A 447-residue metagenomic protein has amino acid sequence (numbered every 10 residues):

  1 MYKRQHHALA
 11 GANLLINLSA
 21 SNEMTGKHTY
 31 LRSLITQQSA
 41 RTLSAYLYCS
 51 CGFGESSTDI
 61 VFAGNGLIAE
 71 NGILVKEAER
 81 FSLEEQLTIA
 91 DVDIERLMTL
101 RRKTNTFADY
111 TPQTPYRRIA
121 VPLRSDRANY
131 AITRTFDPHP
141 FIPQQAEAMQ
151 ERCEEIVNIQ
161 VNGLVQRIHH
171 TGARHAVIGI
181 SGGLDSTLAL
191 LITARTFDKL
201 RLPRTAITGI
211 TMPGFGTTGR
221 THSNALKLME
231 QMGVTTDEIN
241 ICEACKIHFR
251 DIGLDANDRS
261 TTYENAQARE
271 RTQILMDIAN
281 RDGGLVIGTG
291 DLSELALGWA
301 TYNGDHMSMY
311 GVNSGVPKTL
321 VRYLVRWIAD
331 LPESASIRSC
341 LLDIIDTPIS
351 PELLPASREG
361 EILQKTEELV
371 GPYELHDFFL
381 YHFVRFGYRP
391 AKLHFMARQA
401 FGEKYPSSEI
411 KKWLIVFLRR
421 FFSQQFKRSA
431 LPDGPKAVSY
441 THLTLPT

Functional and structural regions predicted by a protein language model:
M1-Q5, T441-T447: Conserved small/polar residues in nucleotide/adenosyl-binding loops
K3-T88: CN hydrolase (nitrilase-like) catalytic-core segments centered on the catalytic cysteine and neighboring Lys/Glu
A40-S44, F53-S56, E77-A78, E95-G182 (+1 more regions): ATP/NTP-dependent adenylation/nucleotidyl-transfer catalytic domains that generate, transfer, or process NMP-activated
I89-D93: C-terminal accessory region of radical SAM enzymes
